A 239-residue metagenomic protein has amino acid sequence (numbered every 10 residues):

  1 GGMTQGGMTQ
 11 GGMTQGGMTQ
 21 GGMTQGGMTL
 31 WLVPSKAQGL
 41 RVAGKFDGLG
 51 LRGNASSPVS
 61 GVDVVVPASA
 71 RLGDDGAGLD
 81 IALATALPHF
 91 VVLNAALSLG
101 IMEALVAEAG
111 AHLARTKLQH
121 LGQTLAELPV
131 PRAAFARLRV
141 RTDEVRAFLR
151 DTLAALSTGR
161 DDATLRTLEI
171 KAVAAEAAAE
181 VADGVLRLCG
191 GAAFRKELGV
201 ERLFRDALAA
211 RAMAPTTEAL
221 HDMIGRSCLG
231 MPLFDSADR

Functional and structural regions predicted by a protein language model:
G1-R41: A short core secondary-structure module
F46-T142: Glycine-rich beta->alpha junctions and the first turn(s) of the following alpha-helix
G100, A136, V140-D143, A172-A179 (+1 more regions): Generic structural signal for well-ordered, non-transmembrane alpha-helical segments in soluble/cytosolic regions
A107, A111-A114, D143, A147-R150 (+4 more regions): Charged/polar positions within long, soluble alpha-helices
L118-G122, R160-T164, E197: Flexible, glycine/charged-enriched surface loops at secondary-structure junctions
T142-V173, L186-F194: C-terminal helix-coil-helix/basic helical segment that borders enzyme active sites and/or dimer interfaces and provides
G191-R239: Glycine-rich phosphate/cofactor-binding loops in nucleotide/flavin-utilizing enzymes
